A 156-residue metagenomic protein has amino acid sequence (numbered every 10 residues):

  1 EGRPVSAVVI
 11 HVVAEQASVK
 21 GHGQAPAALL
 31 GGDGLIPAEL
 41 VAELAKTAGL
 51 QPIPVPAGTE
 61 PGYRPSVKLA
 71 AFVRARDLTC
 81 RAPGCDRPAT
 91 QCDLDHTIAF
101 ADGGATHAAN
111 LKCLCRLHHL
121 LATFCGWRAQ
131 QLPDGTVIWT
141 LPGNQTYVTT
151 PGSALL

Functional and structural regions predicted by a protein language model:
E1-T79, G84-L156: Short helix-coil boundary/hinge micro-motifs
